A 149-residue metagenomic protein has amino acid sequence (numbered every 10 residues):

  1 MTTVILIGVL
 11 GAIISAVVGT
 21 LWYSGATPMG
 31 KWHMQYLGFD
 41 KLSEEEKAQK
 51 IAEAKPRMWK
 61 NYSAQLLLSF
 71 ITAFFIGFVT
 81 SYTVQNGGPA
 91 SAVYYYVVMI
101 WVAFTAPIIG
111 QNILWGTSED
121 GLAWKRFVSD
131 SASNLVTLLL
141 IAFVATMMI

Functional and structural regions predicted by a protein language model:
M1-I149: Juxtamembrane/disordered regions of integral membrane proteins
